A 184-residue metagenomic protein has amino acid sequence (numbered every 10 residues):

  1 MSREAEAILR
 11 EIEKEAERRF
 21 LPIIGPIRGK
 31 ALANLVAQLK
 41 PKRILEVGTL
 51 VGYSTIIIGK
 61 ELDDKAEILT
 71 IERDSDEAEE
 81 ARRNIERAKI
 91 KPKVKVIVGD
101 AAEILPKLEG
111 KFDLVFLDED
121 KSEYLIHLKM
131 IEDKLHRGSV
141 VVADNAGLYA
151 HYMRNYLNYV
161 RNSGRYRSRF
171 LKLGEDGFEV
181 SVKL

Functional and structural regions predicted by a protein language model:
M1-F116, K121-V142, A146-L184: A short alpha-helical cap/connector motif
